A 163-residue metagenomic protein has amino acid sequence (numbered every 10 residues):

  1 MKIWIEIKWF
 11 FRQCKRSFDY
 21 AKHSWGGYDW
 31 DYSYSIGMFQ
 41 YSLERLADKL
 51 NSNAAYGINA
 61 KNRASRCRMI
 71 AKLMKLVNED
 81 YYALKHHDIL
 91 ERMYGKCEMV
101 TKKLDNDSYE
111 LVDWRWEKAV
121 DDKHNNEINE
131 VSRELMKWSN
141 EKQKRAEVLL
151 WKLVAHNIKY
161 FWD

Functional and structural regions predicted by a protein language model:
M1-Y160: Long, non-globular targeting/processing and low-complexity regions
